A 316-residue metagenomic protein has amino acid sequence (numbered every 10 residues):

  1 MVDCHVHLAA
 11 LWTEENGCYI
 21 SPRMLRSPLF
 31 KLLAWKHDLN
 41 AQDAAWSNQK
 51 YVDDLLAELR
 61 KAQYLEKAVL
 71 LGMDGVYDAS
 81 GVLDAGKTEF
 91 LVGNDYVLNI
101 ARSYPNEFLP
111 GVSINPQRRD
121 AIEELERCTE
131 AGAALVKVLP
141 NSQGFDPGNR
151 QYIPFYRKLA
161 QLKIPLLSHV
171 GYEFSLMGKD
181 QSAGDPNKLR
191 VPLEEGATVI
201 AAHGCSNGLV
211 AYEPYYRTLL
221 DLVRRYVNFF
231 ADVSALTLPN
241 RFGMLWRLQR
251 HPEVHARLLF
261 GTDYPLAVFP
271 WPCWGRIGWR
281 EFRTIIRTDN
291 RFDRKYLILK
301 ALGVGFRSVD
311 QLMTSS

Functional and structural regions predicted by a protein language model:
M1-L71, Y77-T88, Y296, K300 (+2 more regions): An N-terminally biased module of ancient metal coordination in phosphate/nucleic-acid-related enzymes
V2-V6, A68-L71, F108-V112, V136-V138 (+4 more regions): Hydrophobic faces of well-ordered beta-strands that scaffold small-molecule active sites in alpha/beta enzyme cores
H7-W12, G75-D78, P116-D120, Q143 (+5 more regions): Active-site environment of divalent metal-dependent phosphoester hydrolases
C18-I20, L39-A45, Y77-E89, S175-A183 (+2 more regions): Short, flexible/disordered intra-domain loops and linkers
E58-E66, N99-L109, E194-V199, R225-N228 (+1 more regions): A structural motif corresponding to the C-terminal end of an alpha-helix and its immediate exit/capping segment
K67, M73-Q181: Active-site gating/metal-coordination segments in enzymes
R119-T129, P147-Y152, M177-L193, L209-V223 (+1 more regions): Distinct, well-ordered alpha-helical segments
C205-S316: H/E-rich (His + Asp/Glu) clusters that bind or coordinate divalent metals
